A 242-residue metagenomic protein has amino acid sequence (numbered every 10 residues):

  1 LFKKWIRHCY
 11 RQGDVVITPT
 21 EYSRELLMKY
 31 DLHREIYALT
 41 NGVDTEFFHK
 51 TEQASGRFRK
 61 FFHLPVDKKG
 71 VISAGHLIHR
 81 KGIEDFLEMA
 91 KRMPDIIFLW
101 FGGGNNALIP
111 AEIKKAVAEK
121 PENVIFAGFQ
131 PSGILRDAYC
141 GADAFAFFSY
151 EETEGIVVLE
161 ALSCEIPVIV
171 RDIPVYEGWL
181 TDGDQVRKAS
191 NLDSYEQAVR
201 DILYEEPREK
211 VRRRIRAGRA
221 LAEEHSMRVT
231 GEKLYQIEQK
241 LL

Functional and structural regions predicted by a protein language model:
L1-V16: Membrane-proximal helix-turn-helix segments that form the acceptor-binding/catalytic region of lipid-linked
Y22, G42: Carbohydrate-associated surface elements
V43, A74, I97-E112, F126-G128: Glycosyltransferase donor-sugar binding loop
K69-R92, L108: A conserved mid-protein helix/loop that constitutes part of the nucleotide-sugar donor-binding site
F129-Q130, D137-A142: Short alpha-helical donor nucleotide-sugar binding micro-motif in glycosyltransferases
Y150: Aromatic "clamp/platform" in nucleotide-sugar-dependent glycosyltransferases that forms part of the donor/acceptor
P167-V170: Short hydrophobic beta-strand element within catalytic cores of glycosyltransferases and related nucleotide-activated
D182-D193, D201-P207: Conserved acidic donor-binding segment of nucleotide-sugar-dependent glycosyltransferases
